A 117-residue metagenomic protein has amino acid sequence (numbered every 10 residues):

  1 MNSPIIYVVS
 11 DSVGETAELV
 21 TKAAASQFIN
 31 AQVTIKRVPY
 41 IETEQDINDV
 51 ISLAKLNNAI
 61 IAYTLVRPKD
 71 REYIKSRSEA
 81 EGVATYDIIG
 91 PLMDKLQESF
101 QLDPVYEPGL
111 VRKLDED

Functional and structural regions predicted by a protein language model:
M1-A24: N-terminal accessory targeting/assembly segments
V9-S12, Y63-P68, G90: Structural motif
T16-A17, K69-E72: Short, charged/polar "capping" segments at the starts of alpha-helices and the immediately preceding loops
A23-Q32: Short helix-loop-beta junction
A31-V33, A59, G82-V83: A structural micro-motif
I35-V38, T85-D87: Conserved beta-strand scaffold positions in the cores of enzyme catalytic domains, especially in NTP/NDP-utilizing
K36-L65, K69, S76-S78: Metallocofactor- and cofactor-centric catalytic cores in central/energy metabolism, strongly enriched
E79-D117: Ser/Thr/Gly-rich flexible loops in soluble cytosolic domains mediating phosphotransfer, phosphorylation
